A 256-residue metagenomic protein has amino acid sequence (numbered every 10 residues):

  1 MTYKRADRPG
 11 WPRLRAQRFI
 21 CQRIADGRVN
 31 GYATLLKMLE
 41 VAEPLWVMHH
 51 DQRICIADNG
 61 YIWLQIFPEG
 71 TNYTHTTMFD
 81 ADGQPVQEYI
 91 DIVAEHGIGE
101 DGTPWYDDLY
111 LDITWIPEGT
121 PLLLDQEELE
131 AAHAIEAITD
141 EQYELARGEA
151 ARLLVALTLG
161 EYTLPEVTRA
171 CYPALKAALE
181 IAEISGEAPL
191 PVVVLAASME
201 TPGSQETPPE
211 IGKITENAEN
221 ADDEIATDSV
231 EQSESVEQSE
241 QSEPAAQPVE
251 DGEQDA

Functional and structural regions predicted by a protein language model:
M1-Y61: Charge-rich, low-complexity N-terminal segments
A57-I98, D108-L111: Phosphate/ribose-recognition catalytic cores of enzymes acting on nucleotide-derived substrates
Y89-I138: Conserved, surface-exposed functional patches that form binding/active-site neighborhoods
T120, E127-E128, H133, Y143-A146 (+1 more regions): Secondary-structure transition motif
A132, E136-Y162: A contiguous, mid-protein "functional segment" used to position or interact with cofactors/ions or partner subunits
A150-V193: Cysteine/selenocysteine-centered motifs that mediate thiol-based redox chemistry or coordinate metal-sulfur cofactors
P191-G203, P208, E253-A256: Charged, long alpha-helical assembly modules
I211-E216, N220-A256: Long, low-complexity, intrinsically disordered segments
